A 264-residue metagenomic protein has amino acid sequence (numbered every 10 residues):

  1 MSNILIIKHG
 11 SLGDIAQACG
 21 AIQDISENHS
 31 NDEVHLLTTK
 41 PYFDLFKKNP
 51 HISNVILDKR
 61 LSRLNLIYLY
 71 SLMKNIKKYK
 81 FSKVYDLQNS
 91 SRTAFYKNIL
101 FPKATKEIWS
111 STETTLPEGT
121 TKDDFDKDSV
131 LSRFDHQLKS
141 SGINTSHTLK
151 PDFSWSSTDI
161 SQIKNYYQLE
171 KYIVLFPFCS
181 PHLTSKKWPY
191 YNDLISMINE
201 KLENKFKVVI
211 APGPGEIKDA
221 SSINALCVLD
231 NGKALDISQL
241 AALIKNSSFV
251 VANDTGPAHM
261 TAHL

Functional and structural regions predicted by a protein language model:
M1-L12, L175: Nucleotide-activated donor-dependent transferases that construct or modify glycoconjugates
I7-C19, L45, D86, S180-K187: A short, glycine/small-residue-rich beta-strand->loop->alpha-helix junction that serves as a flexible
I15-E27, P41-D44, L194: Short amphipathic alpha-helix
E33-L66, A225-L229: Conserved nucleotide-sugar phosphate-binding/catalytic loop shared by glycosyltransferases and other
I56-D152, L169-P181: Conserved nucleotide-diphosphate donor binding/catalytic pocket of glycan-assembly enzymes
S154-D219: Active-site donor-nucleotide binding/catalytic segment of nucleotide-sugar enzymes
Y190-L264: Donor-binding and catalytic core of enzymes assembling or modifying cell-surface/extracellular glycoconjugates
